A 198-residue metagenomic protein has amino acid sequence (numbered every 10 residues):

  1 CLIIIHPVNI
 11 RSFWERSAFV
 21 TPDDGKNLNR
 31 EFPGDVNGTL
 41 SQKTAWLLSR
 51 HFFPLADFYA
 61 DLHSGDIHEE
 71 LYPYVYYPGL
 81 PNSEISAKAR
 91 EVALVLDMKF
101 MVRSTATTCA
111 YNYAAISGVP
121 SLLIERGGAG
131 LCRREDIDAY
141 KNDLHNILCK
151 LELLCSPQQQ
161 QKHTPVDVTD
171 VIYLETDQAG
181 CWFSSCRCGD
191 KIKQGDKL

Functional and structural regions predicted by a protein language model:
C1-L198: Structured catalytic-domain cores with a bias toward divalent-metal coordination
